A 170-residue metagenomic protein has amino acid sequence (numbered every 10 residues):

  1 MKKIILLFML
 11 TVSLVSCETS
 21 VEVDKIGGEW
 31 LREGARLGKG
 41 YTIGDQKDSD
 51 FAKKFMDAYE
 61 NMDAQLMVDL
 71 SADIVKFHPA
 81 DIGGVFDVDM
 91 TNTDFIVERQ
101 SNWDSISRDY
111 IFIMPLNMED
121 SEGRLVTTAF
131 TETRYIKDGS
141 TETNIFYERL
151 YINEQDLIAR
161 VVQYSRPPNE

Functional and structural regions predicted by a protein language model:
M1-I4, E18: Positively charged n-region of N-terminal signal peptides that target proteins for export
I4-S13: Sec-dependent N-terminal signal peptides
C17-N61, D69: Short, low-complexity N-terminal intrinsically disordered segments enriched in polar/charged residues
V21-V23, T143-E170: Short beta-strand edge/turn micro-motifs at domain boundaries
F55, L66-V68, V75, T91-N92 (+3 more regions): Hydrophobic pocket/interface hotspot
A64-L116: A solvent-exposed, acidic/Ser-Thr-rich amphipathic alpha-helical stretch
G84, N102, T133-T143: Short, cysteine-centered beta-strand-loop-beta hairpins and adjacent loop/turn segments enriched in charged/polar
R108, E122-E132: A short hydrophobic beta-strand element
